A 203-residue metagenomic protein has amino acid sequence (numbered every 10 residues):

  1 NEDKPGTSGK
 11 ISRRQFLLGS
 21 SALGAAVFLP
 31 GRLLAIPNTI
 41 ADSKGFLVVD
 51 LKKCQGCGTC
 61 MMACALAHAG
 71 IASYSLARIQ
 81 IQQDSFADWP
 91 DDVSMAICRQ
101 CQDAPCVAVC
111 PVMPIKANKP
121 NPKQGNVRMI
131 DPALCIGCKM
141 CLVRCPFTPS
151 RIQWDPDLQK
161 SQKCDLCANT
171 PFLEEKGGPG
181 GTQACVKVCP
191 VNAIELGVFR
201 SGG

Functional and structural regions predicted by a protein language model:
E2-G24: N-terminal secretory signal peptides and thylakoid transit peptides that target proteins across membranes
G9-K10, F28-A63: C-terminal segment of N-terminal export signals and the immediately downstream linker at the start of the mature
A35, T59-I81, D103-L134, M140-Q159 (+1 more regions): Iron-sulfur cluster-binding cysteine motifs and their immediate structural context in ferredoxin-like electron-transfer
D42, D157-Q162: Short, solvent-exposed loop/turn segments at the edges of secondary structure
A87-D91: Alpha-helical linker/edge segments of TPR/alpha-solenoid repeat scaffolds and analogous pre-/post-domain helices
V93-Q102: Right-handed parallel beta-helix
D165: Cys/His-clustered metal-coordination modules, chiefly Zn-binding fingers
N169-T170: Residue-level hotspots at or immediately adjacent to binding/recognition sites across diverse folds
